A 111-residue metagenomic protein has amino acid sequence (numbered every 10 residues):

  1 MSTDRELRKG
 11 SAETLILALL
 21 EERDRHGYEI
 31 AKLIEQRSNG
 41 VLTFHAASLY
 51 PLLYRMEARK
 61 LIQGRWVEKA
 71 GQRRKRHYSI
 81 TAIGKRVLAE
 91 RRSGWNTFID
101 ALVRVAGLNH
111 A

Functional and structural regions predicted by a protein language model:
M1-S2, A111: Intrinsically disordered, low-complexity and often Lys/Arg-enriched segments
S2-E6, W66-V67: Short beta-strand/turn micro-motifs at beta-sheet edges
D4-S48: N-terminal helix-turn-helix DNA-binding core of bacterial DNA-binding proteins
A18, K32, Y54, A89 (+1 more regions): A cross-family signal for key residues in well-ordered alpha-helices that form functional helical elements
L49-M56: Basic amphipathic alpha-helical segments that dock to polyanions
E57-R74, S79: Beta-hairpin "wing" of winged helix-turn-helix
I80-G84: Accessory beta->alpha helical hairpin/"wing" motif in late/C-terminal subdomains of nucleic-acid enzymes
K85-A111: Amphipathic alpha-helical dimerization/coiled-coil segments that flank or bridge DNA-binding/regulatory modules
